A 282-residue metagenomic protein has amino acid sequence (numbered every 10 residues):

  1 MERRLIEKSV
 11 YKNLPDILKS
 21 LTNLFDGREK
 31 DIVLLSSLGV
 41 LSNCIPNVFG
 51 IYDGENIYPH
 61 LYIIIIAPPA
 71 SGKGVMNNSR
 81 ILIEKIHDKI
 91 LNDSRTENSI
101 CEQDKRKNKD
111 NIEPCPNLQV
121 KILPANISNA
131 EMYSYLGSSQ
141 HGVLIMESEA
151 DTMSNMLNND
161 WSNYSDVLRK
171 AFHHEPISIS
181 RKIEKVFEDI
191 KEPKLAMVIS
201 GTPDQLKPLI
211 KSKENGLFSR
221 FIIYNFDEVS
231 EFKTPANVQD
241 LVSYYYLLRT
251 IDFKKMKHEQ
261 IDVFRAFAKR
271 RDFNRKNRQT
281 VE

Functional and structural regions predicted by a protein language model:
M1-E282: Phosphate-handling catalytic cores of nucleic-acid transaction enzymes
